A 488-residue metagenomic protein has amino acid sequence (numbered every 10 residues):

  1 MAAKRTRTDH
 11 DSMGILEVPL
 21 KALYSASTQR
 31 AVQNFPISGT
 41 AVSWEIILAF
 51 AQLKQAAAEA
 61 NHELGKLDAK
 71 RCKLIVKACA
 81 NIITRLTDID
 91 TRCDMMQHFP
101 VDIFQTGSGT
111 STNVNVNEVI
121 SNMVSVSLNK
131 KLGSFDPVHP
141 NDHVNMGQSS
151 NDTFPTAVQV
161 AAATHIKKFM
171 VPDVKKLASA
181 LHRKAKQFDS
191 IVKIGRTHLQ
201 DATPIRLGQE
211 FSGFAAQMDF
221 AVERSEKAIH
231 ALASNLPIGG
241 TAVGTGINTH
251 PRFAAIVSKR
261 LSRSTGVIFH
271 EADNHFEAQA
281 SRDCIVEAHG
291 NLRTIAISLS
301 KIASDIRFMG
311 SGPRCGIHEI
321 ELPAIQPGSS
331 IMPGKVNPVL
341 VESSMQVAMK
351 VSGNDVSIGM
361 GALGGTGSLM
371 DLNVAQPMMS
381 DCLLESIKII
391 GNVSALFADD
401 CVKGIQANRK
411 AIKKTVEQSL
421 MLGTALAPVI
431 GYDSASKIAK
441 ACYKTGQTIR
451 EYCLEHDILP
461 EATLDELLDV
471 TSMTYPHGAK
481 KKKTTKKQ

Functional and structural regions predicted by a protein language model:
M1-Q488: Conserved, well-structured ligand/cofactor-binding cores
